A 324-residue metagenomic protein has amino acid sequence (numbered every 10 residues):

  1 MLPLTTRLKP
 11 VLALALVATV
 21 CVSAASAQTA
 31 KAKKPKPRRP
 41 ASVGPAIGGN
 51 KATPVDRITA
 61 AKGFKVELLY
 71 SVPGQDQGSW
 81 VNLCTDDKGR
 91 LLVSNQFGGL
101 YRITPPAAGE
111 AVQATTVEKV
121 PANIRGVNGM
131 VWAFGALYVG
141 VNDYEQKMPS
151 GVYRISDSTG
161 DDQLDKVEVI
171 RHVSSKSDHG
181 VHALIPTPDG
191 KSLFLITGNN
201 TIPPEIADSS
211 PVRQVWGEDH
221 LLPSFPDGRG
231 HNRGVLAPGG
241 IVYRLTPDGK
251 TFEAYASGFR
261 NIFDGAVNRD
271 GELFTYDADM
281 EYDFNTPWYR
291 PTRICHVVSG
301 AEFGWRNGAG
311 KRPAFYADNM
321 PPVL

Functional and structural regions predicted by a protein language model:
M1-L14: Bacterial N-terminal signal peptides that target proteins for export
M1-P3, S23, G271-F274: Short intrinsically disordered, low-complexity coil segments enriched in acidic
P3-L4, V17, A27, Q113: A detector of low-complexity, intrinsically disordered, Ser/Thr/Gly/Pro/Ala-rich segments
L4-T5, V22-A25, A41, K191: Intrinsically disordered, low-complexity segments enriched in Ser/Pro/Gly/Ala and basic residues
T6-R7, V20, A30: N-terminal compositionally biased, intrinsically disordered segments and leader/signal-like regions
V11-S23: Bacterial N-terminal signal peptides
T29-L324: Beta-propeller domains with acidic blade repeats across secreted/periplasmic ectodomains and cytosolic WD/CNH propellers
